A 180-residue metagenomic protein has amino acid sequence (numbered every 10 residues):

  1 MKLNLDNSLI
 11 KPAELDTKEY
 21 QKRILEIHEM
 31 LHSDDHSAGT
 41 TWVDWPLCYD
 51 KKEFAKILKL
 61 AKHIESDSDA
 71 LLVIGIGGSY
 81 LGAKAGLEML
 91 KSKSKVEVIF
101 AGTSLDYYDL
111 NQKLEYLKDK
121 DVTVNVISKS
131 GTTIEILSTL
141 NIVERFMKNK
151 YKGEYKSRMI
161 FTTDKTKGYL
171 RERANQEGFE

Functional and structural regions predicted by a protein language model:
M1-K62: Extended, charge-enriched "interface" segments that sit outside catalytic cores
L58, K62-E180: Glycine-rich phosphate-binding loops that contact phosphosugars or nucleotide phosphates
